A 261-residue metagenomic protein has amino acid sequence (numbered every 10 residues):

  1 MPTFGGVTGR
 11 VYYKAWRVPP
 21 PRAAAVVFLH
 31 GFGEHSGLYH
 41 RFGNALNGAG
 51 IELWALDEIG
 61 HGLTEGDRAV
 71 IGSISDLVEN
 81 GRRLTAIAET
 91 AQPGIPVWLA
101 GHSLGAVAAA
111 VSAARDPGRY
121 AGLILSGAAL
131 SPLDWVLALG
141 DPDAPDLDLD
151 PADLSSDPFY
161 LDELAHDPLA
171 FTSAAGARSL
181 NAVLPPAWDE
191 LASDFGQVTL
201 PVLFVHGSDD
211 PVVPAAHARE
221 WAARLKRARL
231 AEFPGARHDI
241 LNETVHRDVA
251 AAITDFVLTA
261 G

Functional and structural regions predicted by a protein language model:
M1-V18: N-terminal cap/lid segment of alpha/beta-hydrolase-fold proteins
G31-E34, S103, S208: Active-site glycine-rich loops that stabilize anionic/oxyanionic intermediates across multiple enzyme folds
G33-H35, G62-Q92: Catalytic nucleophile-loop/oxyanion-hole region of alpha/beta-hydrolase and closely related hydrolase-like folds
S36-L38, G43-D67: Conserved alpha/beta-hydrolase
I124-L133: Active-site nucleophile loop of the alpha/beta-hydrolase fold
V198, F204-H206, D210: Short beta-strand/loop motif that positions the catalytic acidic residue of the alpha/beta-hydrolase fold
P211-H217: Conserved alpha/beta-hydrolase "acid-adjacent" motif
A228-G261: Catalytic active-site module of serine/aspartate enzymes centered on a nucleophile-bearing elbow/loop
